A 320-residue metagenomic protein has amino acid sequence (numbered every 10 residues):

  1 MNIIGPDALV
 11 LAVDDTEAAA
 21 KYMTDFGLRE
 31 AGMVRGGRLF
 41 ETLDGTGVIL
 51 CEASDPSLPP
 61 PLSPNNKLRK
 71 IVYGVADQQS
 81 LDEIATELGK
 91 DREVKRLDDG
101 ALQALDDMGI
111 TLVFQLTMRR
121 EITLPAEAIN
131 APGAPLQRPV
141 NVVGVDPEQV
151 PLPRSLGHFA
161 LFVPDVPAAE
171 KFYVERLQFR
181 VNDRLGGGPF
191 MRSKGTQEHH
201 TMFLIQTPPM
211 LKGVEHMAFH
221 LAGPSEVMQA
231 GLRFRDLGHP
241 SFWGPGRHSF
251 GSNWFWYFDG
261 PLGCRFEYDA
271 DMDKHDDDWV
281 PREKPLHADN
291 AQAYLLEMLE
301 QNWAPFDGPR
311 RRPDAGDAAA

Functional and structural regions predicted by a protein language model:
M1-E17, K70-I71, A126-P167, Q197 (+2 more regions): N-terminal beta-strand motif that seeds the catalytic metal site of vicinal oxygen chelate
M1-G36, E41-I49, A53-P59, N65-E83 (+4 more regions): The feature marks the first
M1-I4, V10-G47, G100-Q103, L161-H199: Core segments of cupin and vicinal oxygen chelate
G5-D14, P60-T86, G100-I110, L156-F162 (+2 more regions): Vicinal oxygen chelate
D25, E87-K90, E175, R233: Residues within well-ordered alpha-helical secondary structure of globular protein domains
L28-N65, I110-M118, R180-E215, H220-P224 (+2 more regions): Conserved short beta-strand elements that form part of the metal-binding/catalytic scaffold of enzyme active sites
T46, A85-L152, P189-F190, G238-A320: Vicinal oxygen chelate
E148-F190, G195, H216, A222-E226 (+2 more regions): Flexible, substrate/cofactor-facing loop regions flanked by secondary structure within enzyme catalytic domains
